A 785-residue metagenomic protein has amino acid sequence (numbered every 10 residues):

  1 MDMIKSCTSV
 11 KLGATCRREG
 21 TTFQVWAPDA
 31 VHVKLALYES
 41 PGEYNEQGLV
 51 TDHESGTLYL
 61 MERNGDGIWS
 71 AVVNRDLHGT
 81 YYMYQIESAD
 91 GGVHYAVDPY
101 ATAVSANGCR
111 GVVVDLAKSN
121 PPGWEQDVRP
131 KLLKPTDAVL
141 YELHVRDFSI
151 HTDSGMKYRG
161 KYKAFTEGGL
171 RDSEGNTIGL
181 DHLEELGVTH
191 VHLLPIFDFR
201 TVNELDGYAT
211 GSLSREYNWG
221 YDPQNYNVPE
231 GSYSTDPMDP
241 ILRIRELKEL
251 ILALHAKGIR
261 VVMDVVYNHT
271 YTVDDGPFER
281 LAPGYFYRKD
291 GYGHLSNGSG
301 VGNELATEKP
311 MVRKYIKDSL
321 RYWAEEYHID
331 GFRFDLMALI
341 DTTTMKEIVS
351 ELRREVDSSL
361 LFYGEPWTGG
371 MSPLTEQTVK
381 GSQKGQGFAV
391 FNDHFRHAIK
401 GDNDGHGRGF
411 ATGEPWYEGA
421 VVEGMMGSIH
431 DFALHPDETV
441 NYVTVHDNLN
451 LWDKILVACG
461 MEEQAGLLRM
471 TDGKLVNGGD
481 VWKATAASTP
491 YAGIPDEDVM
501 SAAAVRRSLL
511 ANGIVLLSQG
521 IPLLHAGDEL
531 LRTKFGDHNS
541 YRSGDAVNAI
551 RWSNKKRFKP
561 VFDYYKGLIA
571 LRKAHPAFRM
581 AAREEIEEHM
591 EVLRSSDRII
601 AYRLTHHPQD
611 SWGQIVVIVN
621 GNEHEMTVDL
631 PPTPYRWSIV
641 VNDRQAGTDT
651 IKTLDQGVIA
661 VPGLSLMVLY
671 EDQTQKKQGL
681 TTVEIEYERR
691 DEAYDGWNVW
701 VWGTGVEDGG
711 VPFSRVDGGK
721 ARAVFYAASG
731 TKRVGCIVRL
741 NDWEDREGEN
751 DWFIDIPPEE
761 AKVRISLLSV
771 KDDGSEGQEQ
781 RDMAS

Functional and structural regions predicted by a protein language model:
M1-R18, Y44-N45, T51-G56, N64-L170 (+2 more regions): The feature marks proteins involved in alpha-glucan
T15, E19-V31, E591-P631: Carbohydrate-binding surface patches
V25, Y84, L143, L193 (+9 more regions): Conserved, mostly hydrophobic/aromatic
A27, G79-T80, K652-G679: C-terminal beta-strand-rich structural cap/linker in extracellular carbohydrate-active enzymes
Y38, M500-V505, L509, I550 (+3 more regions): C-terminal accessory region downstream of the catalytic core in glycan-modifying enzymes
V114, V349-A526, L530-L531, N539-Y541 (+4 more regions): Conserved alpha/beta catalytic core and glycan-binding cleft of carbohydrate-active enzymes
R146-Y327, M337-D357, L361, P373: Substrate-binding/active-site clefts of carbohydrate-active enzymes
S508, I514-G520, L524-G536, A549-I615 (+2 more regions): Glycan-recognition and catalytic regions of carbohydrate-active enzymes
